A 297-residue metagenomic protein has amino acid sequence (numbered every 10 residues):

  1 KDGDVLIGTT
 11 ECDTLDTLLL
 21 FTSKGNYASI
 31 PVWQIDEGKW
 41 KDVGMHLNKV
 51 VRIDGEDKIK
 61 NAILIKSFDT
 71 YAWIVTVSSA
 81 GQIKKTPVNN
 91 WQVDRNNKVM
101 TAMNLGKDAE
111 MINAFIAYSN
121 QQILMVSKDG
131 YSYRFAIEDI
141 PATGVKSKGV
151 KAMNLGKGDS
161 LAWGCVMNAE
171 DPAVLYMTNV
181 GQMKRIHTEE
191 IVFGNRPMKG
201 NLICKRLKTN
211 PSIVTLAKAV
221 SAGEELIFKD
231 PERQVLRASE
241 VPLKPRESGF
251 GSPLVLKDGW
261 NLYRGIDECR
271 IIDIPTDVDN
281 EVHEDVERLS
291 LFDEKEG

Functional and structural regions predicted by a protein language model:
K1-G297: Short, structured "edge-of-domain" segments at secondary-structure transitions
